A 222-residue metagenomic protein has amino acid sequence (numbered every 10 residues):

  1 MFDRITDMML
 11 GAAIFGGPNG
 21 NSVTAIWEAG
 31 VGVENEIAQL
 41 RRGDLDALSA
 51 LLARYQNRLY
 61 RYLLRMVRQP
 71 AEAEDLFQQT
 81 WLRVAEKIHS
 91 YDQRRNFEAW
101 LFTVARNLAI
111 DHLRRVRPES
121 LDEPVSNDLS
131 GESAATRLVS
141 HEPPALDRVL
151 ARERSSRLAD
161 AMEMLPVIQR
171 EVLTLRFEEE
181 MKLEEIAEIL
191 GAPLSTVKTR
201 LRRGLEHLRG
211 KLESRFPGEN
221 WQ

Functional and structural regions predicted by a protein language model:
M1-R42, D46, A50, E123-I168 (+3 more regions): Intrinsic, short, N-terminal disordered tails of RNA polymerase sigma-factor systems
R41-R42, R68, W81-N96, R115-R117: Sigma70-family region 2
L52-P70, K87, M162, H207 (+1 more regions): Amphipathic, Lys/Arg- and hydrophobic-enriched alpha-helical face
R54-N57, R65-R68, S155, T174-M181: Short helix-capping/turn signature of helix-turn-helix
R61, D75-L82, R95-N107: Structural recognition of an alpha-helix C-terminal capping motif at a helix-to-coil junction
A71, E184, S195: Residues within helix-turn-helix
T80, V104, L173, I186-A187 (+1 more regions): Hydrophobic positions on the alpha-helical face of helix-turn-helix-like DNA-binding modules
H89-Q93, T103-P124, A151, R203 (+1 more regions): Arg/Lys-rich amphipathic alpha helix in sigma70-family domain 2
